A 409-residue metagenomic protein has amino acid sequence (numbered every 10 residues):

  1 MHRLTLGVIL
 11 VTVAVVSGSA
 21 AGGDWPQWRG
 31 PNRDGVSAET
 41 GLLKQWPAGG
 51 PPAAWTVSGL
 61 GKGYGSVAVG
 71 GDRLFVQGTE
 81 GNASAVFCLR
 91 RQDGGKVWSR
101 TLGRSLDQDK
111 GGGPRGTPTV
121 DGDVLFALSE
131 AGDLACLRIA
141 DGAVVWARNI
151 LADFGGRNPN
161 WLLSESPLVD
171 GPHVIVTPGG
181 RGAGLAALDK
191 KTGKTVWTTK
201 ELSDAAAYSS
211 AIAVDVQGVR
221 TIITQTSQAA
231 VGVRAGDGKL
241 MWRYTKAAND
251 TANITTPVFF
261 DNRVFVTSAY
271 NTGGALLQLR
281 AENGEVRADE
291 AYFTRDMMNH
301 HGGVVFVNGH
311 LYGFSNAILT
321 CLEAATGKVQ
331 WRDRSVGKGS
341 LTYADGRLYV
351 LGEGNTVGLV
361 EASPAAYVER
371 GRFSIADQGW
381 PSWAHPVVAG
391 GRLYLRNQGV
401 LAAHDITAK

Functional and structural regions predicted by a protein language model:
M1-L6: Positively charged n-region of N-terminal signal peptides that target proteins for export
G7-S17: Bacterial N-terminal signal peptides
A20-K409: Noncatalytic, solvent-exposed loop/strand surfaces of beta-propeller-type extracellular/periplasmic domains
